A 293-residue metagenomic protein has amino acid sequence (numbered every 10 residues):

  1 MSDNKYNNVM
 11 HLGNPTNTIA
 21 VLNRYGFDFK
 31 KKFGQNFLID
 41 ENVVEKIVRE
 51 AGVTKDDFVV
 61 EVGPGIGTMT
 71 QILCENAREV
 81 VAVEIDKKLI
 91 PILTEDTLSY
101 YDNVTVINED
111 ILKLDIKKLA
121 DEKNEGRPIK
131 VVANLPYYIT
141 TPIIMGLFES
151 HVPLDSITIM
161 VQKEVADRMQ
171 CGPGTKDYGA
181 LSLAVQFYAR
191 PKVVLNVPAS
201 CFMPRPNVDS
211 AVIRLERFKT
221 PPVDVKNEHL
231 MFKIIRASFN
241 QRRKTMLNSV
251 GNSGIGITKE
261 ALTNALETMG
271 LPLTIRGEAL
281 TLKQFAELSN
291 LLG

Functional and structural regions predicted by a protein language model:
M1-K233, A237, N264-E267, E278 (+1 more regions): Catalytic cores of RNA-modifying enzymes
R217, R236-G293: C-terminal lobe and adjacent flexible extensions of AdoMet/dcAdoMet transferase-like proteins
